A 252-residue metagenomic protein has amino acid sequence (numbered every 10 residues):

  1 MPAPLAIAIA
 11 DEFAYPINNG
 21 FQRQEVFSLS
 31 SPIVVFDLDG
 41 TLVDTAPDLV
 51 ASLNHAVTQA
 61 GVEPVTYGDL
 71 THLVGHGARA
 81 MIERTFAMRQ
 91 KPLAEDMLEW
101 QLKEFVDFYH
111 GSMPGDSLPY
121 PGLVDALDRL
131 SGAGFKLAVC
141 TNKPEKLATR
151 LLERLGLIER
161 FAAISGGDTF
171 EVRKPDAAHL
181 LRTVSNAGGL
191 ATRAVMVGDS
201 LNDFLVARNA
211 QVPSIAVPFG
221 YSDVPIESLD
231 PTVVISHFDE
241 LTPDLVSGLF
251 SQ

Functional and structural regions predicted by a protein language model:
P2-A8, E12-F21, E25-P32, G68 (+3 more regions): Asp-based, Mg2+/Mn2+-dependent phosphohydrolase catalytic module
F27-H72: Active-site neighborhood of HAD-like aspartate-dependent phosphohydrolases
V35-D37, C140, V197: Generic enzyme active-site microenvironment
V50, N54, Y67, G75 (+4 more regions): An amphipathic alpha-helix signature
A56-V57, G77-L93, L151, T183-V184: Helix-loop "lid/cap" segments that line or gate small-molecule binding pockets
T58-P64, R89-L93, G132-A133, G156-R160 (+1 more regions): Short helix-capping segments at alpha-helix termini
M88-D125: Metal-dependent phosphoesterase signature
H110-V139, E145, T149, A177: Short, acidic loop-to-helix structural element flanking the phosphoryl-transfer center in phosphate-processing enzymes
